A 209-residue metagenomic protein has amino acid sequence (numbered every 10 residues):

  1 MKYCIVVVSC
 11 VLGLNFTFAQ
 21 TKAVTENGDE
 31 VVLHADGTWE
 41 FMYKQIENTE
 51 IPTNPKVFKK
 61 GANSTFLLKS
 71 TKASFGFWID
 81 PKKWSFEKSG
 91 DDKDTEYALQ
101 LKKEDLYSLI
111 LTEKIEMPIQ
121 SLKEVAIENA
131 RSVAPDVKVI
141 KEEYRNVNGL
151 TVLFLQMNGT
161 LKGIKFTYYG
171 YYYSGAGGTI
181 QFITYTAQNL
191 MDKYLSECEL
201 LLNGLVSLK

Functional and structural regions predicted by a protein language model:
M1-K22: Bacterial Sec-dependent N-terminal signal peptides
Q20-A98, I115, D136, G175-A176 (+1 more regions): N-terminal targeting sequences that direct proteins away from the cytosol to non-cytosolic compartments
F86, S108-T112, V139-E142, V152: Generic structural motif
D94-E124, I180: A short acidic-to-branched-hydrophobic micro-motif
T95, I127-S174: Signature of long, low-cysteine stretches enriched in small and polar/charged residues
S121, V125, E197-L200: Extracytoplasmic/secreted proteins, especially bacterial periplasmic and envelope-associated proteins
M157, I183-T184: Recurrent small/Gly-Pro-centered beta-turn motifs in extracellular repeat architectures
